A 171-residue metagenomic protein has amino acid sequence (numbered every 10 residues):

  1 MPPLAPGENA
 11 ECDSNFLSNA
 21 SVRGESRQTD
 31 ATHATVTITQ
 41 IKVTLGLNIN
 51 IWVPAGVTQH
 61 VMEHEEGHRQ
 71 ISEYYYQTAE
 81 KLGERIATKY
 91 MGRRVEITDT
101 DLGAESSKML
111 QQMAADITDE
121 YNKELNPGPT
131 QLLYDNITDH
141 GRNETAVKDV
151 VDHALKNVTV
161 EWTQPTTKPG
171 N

Functional and structural regions predicted by a protein language model:
M1-T39, V43, Y90-N171: Metalloprotease/metallohydrolase-associated module, dominated by Zn2+-dependent proteases
R27, N50-W52, Y76: Generic "edge-of-domain/loop-turn" microfeature
V36-V57: Short, charge-rich amphipathic alpha-helices with coiled-coil/heptad character
G56-H60, R69: Active-site alpha-helix of zinc metalloproteases
E66-E84: Catalytic Zn2+-binding segment of zinc metalloproteases
A87: Binding-site signature for planar aromatic cofactors or substrates
